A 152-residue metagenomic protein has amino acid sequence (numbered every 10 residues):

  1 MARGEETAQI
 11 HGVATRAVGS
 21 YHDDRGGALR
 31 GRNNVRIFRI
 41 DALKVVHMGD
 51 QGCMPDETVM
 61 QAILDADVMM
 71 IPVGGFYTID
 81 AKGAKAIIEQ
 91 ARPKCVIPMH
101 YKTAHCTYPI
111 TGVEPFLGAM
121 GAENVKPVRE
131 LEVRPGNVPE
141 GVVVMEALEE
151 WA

Functional and structural regions predicted by a protein language model:
M1-L64, V68, F76-K82, K126-A152: Core dinuclear metal-dependent hydrolase active-site scaffold
G52, G74-F76, K102, P109: Short beta->alpha junction loops/turns
L64-D65, I87-I88, V113-P115: Glycine-rich, phosphate-binding/catalytic loops in enzymes
D67-I71, G75, A81-Y101: Proline-aspartate-enriched helix->loop->beta-strand connector
K94-C95, M99-A152: Accessory terminal helices/loops
